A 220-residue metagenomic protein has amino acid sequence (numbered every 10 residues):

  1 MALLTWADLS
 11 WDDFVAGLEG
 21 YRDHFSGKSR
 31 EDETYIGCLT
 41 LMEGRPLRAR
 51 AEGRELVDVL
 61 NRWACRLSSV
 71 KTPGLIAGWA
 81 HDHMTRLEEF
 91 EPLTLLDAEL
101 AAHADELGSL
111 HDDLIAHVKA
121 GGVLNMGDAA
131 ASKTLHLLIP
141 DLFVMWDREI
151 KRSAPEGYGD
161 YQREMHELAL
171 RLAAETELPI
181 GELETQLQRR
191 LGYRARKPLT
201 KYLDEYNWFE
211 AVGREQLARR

Functional and structural regions predicted by a protein language model:
M1-G122, P140-R220: An N-terminal alpha-helical hairpin/helix-loop-helix interaction module that forms a charged, gly/pro-flexible surface
A130-T134: Conserved beta-strand->loop/alpha-helix structural units within folded catalytic cores of enzymes with alpha/beta
L137: Terminal substrate-recognition subdomain of acyl/acetyltransferases
